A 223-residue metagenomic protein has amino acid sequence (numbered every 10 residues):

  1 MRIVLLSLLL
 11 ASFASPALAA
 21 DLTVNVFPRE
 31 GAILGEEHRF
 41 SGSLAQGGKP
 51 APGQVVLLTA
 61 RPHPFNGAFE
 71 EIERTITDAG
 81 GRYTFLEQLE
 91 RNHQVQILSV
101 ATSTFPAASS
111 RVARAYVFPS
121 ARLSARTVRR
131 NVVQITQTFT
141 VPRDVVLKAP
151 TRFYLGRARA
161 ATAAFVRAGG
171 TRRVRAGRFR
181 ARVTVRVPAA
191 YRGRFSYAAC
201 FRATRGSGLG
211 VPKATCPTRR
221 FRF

Functional and structural regions predicted by a protein language model:
M1-A19: Secretory targeting and sorting signals
L18-P50, Y116-Q134: Beta-strand-rich domain onsets/edges
D21-V26, L98-P119, Y154: Long luminal/extracellular ectodomains of secretory-pathway precursor proteins
L34, P52, A79, L89-R91: Surface-exposed loops/turns
G42, T75-L86, R172-A189: Glycine-centered loop-to-beta-strand initiation motif
A45-F65, E70-E71, V145-A164: Short flexible loop/turn segments that cap and initiate beta-strands
P62, L89-A113, V187-F223: Enriched for extracellular/lumenal, surface-exposed ectodomains of secreted and cell-surface proteins
A125-F153: Short, surface-exposed binding/anchoring microloops in extracellular/periplasmic proteins
